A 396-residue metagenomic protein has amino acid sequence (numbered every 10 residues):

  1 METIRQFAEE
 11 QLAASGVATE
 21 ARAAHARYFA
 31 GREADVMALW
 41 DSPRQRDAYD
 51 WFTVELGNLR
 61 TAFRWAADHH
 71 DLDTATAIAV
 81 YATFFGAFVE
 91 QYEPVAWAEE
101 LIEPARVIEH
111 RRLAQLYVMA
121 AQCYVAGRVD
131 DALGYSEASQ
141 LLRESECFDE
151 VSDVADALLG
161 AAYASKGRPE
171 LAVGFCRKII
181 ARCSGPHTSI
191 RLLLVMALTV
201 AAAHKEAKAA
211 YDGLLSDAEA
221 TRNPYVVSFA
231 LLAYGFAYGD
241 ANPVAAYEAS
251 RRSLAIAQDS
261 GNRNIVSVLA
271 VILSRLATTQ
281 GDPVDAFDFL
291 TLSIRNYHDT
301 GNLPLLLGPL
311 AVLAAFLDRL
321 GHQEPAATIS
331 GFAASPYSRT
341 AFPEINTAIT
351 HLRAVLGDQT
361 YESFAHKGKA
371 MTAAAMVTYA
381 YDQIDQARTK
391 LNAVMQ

Functional and structural regions predicted by a protein language model:
E2-L12, A23, T74-V80, D288-F289 (+5 more regions): Key residue(s) within conserved catalytic/signature motifs
R5-F7, Q11, S15, D35 (+1 more regions): Short, well-ordered secondary-structure microsegments that present a prominent hydrophobic/aromatic side chain
F7, R22-S42, F63, A79-V80 (+2 more regions): Short acidic-capped amphipathic helix/loop micro-motif used as an active-site/signal-coupling element
A21-H25, E55, A75, R112-L113 (+8 more regions): Residues that mark the junctions of alpha-helical repeat units in TPR/alpha-solenoid scaffolds
A23, Y49-L56, F63, L72-A79 (+10 more regions): Conserved positions within tetratricopeptide repeat
V36-W51, T300-L303, P336-A354: Acidic, Ser/Thr-rich low-complexity linear motifs
T83-V95, A114-S335: Extended non-membrane alpha-helical scaffolds
H322-Q396: C-terminal non-catalytic interaction modules
